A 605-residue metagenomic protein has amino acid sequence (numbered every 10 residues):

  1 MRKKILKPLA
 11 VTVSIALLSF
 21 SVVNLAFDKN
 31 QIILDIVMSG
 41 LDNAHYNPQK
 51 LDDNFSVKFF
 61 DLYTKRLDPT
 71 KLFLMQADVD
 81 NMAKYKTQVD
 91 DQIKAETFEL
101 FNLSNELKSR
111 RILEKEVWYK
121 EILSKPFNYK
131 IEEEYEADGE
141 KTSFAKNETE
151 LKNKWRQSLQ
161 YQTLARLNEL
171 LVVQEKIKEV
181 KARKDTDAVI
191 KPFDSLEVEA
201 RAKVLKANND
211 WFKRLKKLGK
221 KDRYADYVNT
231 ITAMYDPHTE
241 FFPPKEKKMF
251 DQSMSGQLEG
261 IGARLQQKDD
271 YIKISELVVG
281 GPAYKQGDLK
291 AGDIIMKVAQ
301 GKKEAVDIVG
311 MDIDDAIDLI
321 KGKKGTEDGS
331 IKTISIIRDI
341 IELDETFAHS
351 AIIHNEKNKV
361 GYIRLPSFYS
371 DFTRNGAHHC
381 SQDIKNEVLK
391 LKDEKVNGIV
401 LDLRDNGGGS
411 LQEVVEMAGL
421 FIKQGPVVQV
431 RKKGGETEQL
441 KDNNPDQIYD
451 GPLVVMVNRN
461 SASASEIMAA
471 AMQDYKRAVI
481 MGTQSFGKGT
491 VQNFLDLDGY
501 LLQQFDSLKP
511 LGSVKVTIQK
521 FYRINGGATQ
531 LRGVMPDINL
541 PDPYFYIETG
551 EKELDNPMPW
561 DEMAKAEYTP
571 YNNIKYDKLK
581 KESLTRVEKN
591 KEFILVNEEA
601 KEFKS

Functional and structural regions predicted by a protein language model:
I5-N30: Bacterial Sec-dependent signal peptides at the C-terminal "C-region" and cleavage site
S19-V22, A26, D42-L51, K213-K221 (+6 more regions): Cleft-lining beta-strand/loop regions that shape enzyme active-site pockets
L25-D68: N-terminal mature-domain "stem" immediately C-terminal to a signal peptide or N-terminal signal-anchor/transmembrane
L34-Y46, K84-Q88, K206-D210, P366-Y369: Acidic/histidine-rich, surface-exposed loop or edge segments in extracytoplasmic proteins
L51-V57, T64-D138, F212-Q267, E327-H349: Extended, small/polar residue-biased N-terminal targeting/export presequences and adjacent propeptide/linker tracts
K65-R66, T87, S104-V117, E121 (+5 more regions): PDZ/PDZ-like domain segments forming the peptide/carboxylate-binding groove, activating on the N-terminal beta-strands
N168-V189, D194-K206, R523-S605: Conserved functional hotspot residues or short segments at active or partner-binding sites across diverse domains
A464, K476, M481-T549: Polar, glycine-rich mid-to-C-terminal structural blocks that act as macromolecule-binding/assembly scaffolds
